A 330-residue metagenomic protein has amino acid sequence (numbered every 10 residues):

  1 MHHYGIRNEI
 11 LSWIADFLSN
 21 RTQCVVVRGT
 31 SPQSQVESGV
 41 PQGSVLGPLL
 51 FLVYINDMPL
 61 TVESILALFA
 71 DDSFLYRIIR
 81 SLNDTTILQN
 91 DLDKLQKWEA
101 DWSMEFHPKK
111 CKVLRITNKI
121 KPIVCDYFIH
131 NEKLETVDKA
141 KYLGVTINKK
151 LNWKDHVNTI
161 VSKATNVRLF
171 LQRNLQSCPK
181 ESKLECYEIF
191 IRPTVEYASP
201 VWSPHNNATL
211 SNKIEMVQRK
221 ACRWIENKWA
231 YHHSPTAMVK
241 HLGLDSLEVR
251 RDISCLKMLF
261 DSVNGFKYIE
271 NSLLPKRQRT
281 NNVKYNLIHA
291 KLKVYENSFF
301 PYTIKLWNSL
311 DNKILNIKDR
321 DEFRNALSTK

Functional and structural regions predicted by a protein language model:
M1, I14, G43, F69-L75 (+9 more regions): Short, conserved catalytic/metal-binding micro-motifs enriched in Asp/Glu and His
M1-V40: Conserved pre-catalytic core of RNA-dependent polymerases
M1-Y4, S73-A100: Catalytic palm subdomain of template-directed nucleic-acid polymerases, centered on the conserved carboxylate motif
V25-L50, Y76-S81, K149-K150, Q172-P179 (+3 more regions): Short, conserved non-catalytic motifs in the polymerase core
P48-Y76: Active-site palm subdomain of RNA-directed nucleic acid polymerases
N90, E105-K139: Short, conserved micro-motifs composed of acidic
Q96-L114, A208-L274: Short, charged alpha-helical motifs in flexible N/C-terminal segments and linkers
E132-V201: Basic, alpha-helical interaction scaffolds
